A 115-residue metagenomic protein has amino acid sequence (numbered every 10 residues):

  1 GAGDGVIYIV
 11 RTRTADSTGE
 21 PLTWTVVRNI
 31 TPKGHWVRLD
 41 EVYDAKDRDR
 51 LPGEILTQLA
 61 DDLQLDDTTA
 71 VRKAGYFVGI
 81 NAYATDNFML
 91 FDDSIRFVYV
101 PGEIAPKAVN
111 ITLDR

Functional and structural regions predicted by a protein language model:
G1-R115: Compositionally biased intrinsically disordered regions enriched in Thr/Gly
